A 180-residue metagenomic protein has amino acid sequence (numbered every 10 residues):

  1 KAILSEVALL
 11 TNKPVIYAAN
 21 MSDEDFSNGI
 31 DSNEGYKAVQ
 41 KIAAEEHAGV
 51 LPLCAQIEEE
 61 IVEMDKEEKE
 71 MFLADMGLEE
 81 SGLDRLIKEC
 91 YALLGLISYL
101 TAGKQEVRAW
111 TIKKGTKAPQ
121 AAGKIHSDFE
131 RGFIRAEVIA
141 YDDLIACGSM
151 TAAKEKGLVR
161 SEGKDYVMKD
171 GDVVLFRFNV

Functional and structural regions predicted by a protein language model:
K1-K169, V174, N179: C-terminal-of-GTPase-core extension/linker across diverse P-loop GTPases
